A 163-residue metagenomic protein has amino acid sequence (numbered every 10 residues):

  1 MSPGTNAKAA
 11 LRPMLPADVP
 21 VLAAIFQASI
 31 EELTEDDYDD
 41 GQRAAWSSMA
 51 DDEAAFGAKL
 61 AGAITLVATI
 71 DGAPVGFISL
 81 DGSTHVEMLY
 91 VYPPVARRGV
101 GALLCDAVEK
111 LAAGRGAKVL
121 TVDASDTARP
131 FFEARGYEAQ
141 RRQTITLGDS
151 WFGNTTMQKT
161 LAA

Functional and structural regions predicted by a protein language model:
S2-P3, S150-A163: Terminal substrate-recognition subdomain of acyl/acetyltransferases
P3-G4, P13-P16, A24-A96, C105-A107 (+5 more regions): Acetyl-CoA-dependent GNAT
K8-A10: Extreme N-terminal starter segment of soluble prokaryotic enzymes
G99: Glycine-rich phosphate-binding loop
T121-D123, E138-T156: Conserved catalytic-core motifs of GNAT/GCN5-like acyltransferases
F132-E133, Y137: Conserved active-site tyrosine of GNAT-family acetyltransferases
